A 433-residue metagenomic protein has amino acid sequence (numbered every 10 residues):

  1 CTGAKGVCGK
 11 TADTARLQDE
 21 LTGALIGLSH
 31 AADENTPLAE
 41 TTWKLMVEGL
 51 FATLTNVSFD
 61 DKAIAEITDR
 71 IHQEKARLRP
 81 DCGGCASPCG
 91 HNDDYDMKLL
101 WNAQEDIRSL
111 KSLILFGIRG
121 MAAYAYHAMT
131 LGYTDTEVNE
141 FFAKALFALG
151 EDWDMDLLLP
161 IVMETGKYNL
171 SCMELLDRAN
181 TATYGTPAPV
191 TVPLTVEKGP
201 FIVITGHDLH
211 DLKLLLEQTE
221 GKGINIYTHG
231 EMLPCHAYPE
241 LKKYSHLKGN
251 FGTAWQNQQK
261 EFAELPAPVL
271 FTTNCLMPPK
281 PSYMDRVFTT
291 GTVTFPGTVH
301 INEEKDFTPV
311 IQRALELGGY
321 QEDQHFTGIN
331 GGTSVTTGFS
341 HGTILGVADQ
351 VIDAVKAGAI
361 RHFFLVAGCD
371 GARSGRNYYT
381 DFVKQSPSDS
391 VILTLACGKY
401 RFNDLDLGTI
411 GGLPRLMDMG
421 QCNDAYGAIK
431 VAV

Functional and structural regions predicted by a protein language model:
C1-V433: Metallocofactor- and cofactor-centric catalytic cores in central/energy metabolism, strongly enriched
